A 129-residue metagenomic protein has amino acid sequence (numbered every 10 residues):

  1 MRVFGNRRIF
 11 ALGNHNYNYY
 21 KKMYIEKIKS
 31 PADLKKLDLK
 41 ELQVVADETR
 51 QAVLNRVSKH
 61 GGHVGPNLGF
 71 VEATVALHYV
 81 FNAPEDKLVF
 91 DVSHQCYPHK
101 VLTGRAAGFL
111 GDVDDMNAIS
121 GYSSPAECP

Functional and structural regions predicted by a protein language model:
R2, R7-R8, K35-L42, S58 (+1 more regions): N-terminal, helix-rich and Lys/Arg-enriched segments in bacterial and organellar proteins
V3, I9-Y19: Short, positively charged and aromatic/hydrophobic N-terminal segments
I9, I25-I28, I119: Weak global preference for isoleucine
N16-Y19, M23, C96, G121: Intrinsically disordered, low-complexity N-terminal regions enriched in serine/proline/glycine with scattered basic
Y20-R56: Cofactor-/ligand-binding subdomain signature composed of acidic, glycine-rich, tryptophan-containing flexible loops
V64-P129: Cofactor-binding active-site loop characterized by glycine-rich and histidine/acidic residues
